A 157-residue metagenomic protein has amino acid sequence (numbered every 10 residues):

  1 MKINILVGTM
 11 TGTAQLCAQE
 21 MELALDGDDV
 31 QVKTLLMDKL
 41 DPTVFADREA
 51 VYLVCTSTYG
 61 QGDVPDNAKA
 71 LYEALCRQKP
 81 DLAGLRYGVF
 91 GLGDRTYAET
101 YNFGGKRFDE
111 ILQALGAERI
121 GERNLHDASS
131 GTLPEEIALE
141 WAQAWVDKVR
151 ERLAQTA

Functional and structural regions predicted by a protein language model:
M1-V7: Glycine- and acidic
N4, G12-L16, D28, L35 (+1 more regions): FMN-binding flavodoxin-like domain, especially the glycine-rich phosphate-binding loop
E20-V30: A short, Lys/Arg-enriched amphipathic alpha-helix followed by its capping loop at the start of a domain
L35-P42: Short acidic loop-to-helix transition motifs that present clustered carboxylates
